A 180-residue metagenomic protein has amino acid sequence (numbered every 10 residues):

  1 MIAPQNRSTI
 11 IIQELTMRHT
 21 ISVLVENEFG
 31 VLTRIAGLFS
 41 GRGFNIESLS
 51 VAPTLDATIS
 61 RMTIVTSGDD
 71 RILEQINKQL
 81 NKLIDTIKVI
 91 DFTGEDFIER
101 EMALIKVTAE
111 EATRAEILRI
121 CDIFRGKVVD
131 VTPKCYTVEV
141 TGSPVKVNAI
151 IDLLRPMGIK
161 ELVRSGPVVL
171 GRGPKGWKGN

Functional and structural regions predicted by a protein language model:
I2, I10-R61, V65-N180: Long, contiguous binding/interaction regions
